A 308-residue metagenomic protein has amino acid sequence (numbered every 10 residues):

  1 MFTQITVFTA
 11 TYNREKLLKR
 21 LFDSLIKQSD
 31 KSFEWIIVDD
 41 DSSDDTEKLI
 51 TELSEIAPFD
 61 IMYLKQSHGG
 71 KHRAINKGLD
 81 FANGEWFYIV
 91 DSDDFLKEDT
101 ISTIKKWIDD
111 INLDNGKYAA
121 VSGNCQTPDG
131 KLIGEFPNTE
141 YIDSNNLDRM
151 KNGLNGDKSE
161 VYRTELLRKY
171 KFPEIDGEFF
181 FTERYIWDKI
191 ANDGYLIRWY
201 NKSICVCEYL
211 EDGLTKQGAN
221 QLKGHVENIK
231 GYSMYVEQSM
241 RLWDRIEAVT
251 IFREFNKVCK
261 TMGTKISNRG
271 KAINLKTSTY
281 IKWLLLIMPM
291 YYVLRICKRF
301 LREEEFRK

Functional and structural regions predicted by a protein language model:
N13-K27: Short, well-formed alpha-helical segments that are part of the catalytic scaffolds of diverse glycosyltransferases
S24, D39-L49, D91: A conserved acidic beta->alpha catalytic loop
F33-D41, M62-Q66, S92: Short beta-strand/loop segment that forms part of the nucleotide-sugar
Q66-A82: Glycine-rich, basic loop-to-helix element that forms the pyrophosphate-binding segment of sugar-nucleotide handling
F87: Short aromatic/hydrophobic "clamp" motif used to bind/position activated sugar donors
D99-E135: Conserved donor NDP-sugar-binding/catalytic core segment of glycosyltransferases
T127, I133-T215: Conserved nucleotide-sugar donor-binding catalytic segment
W199-K308: C-terminal subregions of glycosyltransferases and related glycan-biosynthesis enzymes
